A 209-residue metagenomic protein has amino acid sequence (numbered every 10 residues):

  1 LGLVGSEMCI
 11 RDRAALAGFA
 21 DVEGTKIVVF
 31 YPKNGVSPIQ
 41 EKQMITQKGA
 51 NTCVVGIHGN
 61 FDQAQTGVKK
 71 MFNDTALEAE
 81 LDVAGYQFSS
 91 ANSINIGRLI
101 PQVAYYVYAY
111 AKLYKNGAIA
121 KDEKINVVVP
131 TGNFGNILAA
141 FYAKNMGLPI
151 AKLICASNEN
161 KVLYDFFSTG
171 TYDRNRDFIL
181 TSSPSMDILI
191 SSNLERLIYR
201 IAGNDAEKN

Functional and structural regions predicted by a protein language model:
L1-V4, C9: Single conserved hydrophobic/aromatic residue that forms the stacking wall/gate of nucleotide- or nucleobase-binding
R13-N209: Non-transmembrane, aqueous-exposed alpha-helical and coiled segments at domain scale
